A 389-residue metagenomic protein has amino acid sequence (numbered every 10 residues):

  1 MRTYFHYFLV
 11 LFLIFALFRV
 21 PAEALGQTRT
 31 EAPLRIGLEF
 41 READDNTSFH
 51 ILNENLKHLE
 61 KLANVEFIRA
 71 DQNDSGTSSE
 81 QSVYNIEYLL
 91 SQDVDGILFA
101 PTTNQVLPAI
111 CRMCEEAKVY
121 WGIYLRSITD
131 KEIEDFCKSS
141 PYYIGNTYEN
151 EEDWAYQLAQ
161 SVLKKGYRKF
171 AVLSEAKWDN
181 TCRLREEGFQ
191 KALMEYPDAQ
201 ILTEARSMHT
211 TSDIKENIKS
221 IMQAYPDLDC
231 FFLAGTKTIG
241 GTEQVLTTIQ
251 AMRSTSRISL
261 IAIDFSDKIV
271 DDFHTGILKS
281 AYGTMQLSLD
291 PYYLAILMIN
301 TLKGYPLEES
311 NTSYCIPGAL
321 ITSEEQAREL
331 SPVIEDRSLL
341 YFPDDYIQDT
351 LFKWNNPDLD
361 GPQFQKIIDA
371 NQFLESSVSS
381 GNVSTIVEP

Functional and structural regions predicted by a protein language model:
E31-L62, I68-V83, Q92, P101-N104 (+2 more regions): Extracytoplasmic "Venus flytrap"
A32, L297-P389: Hinge/cleft segment of the Venus flytrap/periplasmic-binding protein
I36-D45, L56, I144-D198, T203-E204 (+1 more regions): An alpha-beta-alpha
G37-E39, D93-T102, Y120-L125, A171-S174 (+4 more regions): Periplasmic-binding protein-like
I86, G96-E116, F189, S207-D271 (+1 more regions): Hydrophobic alpha-helical
R112-E152, I269-V270: Flexible loop/hinge segments that line or gate small-molecule binding clefts
I133-S161, S174, T275-S288: Short beta-strand elements at the ligand-binding edges of bilobed clamshell
S259-E325: Flexible loop/turn connectors
